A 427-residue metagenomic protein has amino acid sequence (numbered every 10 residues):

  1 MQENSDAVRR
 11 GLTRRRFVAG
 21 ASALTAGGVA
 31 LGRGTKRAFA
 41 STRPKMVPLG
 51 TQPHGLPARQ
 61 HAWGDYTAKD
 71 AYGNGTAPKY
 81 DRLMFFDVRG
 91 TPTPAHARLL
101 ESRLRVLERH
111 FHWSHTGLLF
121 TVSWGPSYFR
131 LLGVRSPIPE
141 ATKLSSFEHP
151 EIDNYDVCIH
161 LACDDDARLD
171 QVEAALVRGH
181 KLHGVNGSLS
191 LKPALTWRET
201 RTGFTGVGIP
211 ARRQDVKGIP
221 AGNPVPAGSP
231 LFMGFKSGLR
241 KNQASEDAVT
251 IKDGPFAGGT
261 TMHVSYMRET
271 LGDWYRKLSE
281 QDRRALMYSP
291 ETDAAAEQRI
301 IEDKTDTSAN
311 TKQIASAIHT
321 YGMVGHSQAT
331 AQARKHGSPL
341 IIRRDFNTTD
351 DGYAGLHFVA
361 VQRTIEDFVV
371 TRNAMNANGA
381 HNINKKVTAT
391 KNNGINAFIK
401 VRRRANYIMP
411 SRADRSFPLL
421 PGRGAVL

Functional and structural regions predicted by a protein language model:
M1-L12: N-terminal secretory signal peptides
G11, R16-G34, F39-L427: Long, histidine/aromatic-enriched segments associated with O2/redox biology
